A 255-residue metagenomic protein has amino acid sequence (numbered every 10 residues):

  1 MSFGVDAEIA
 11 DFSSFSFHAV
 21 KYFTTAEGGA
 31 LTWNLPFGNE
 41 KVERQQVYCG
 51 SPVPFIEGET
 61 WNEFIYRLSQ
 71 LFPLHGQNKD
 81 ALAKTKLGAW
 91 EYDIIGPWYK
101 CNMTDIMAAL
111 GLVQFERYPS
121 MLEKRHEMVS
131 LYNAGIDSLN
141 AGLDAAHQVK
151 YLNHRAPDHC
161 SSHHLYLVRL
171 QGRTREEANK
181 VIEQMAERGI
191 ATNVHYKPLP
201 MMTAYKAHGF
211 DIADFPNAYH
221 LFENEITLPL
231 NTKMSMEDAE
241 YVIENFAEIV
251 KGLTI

Functional and structural regions predicted by a protein language model:
M1, H18, E27, Q70-L74 (+1 more regions): Histidine-centered beta-alpha loop that forms part of the nucleotide-sugar donor binding/catalytic region in diverse
M1-F3, L35-G38: Catalytic PLP-binding core of fold-type I/II PLP enzymes
M1-T25, E57, W90-I94: Conserved active-site segment immediately N-terminal to the catalytic lysine that forms the internal aldimine
D6-S13, L31-W33, F210-A213: Short, hinge-like loop/turn segments at secondary-structure boundaries
S16, T32, R169: Conserved residues at the C-terminal ends of beta-strands
A19, N34, L230: Short acidic donor-binding/metal-coordinating loop in glycosyltransferase active sites
T25-L31: Glycine-rich phosphate-binding loop of ATP-grasp-fold ATP-dependent ligases
F37-I255: PLP-dependent aminotransferase class I/II
